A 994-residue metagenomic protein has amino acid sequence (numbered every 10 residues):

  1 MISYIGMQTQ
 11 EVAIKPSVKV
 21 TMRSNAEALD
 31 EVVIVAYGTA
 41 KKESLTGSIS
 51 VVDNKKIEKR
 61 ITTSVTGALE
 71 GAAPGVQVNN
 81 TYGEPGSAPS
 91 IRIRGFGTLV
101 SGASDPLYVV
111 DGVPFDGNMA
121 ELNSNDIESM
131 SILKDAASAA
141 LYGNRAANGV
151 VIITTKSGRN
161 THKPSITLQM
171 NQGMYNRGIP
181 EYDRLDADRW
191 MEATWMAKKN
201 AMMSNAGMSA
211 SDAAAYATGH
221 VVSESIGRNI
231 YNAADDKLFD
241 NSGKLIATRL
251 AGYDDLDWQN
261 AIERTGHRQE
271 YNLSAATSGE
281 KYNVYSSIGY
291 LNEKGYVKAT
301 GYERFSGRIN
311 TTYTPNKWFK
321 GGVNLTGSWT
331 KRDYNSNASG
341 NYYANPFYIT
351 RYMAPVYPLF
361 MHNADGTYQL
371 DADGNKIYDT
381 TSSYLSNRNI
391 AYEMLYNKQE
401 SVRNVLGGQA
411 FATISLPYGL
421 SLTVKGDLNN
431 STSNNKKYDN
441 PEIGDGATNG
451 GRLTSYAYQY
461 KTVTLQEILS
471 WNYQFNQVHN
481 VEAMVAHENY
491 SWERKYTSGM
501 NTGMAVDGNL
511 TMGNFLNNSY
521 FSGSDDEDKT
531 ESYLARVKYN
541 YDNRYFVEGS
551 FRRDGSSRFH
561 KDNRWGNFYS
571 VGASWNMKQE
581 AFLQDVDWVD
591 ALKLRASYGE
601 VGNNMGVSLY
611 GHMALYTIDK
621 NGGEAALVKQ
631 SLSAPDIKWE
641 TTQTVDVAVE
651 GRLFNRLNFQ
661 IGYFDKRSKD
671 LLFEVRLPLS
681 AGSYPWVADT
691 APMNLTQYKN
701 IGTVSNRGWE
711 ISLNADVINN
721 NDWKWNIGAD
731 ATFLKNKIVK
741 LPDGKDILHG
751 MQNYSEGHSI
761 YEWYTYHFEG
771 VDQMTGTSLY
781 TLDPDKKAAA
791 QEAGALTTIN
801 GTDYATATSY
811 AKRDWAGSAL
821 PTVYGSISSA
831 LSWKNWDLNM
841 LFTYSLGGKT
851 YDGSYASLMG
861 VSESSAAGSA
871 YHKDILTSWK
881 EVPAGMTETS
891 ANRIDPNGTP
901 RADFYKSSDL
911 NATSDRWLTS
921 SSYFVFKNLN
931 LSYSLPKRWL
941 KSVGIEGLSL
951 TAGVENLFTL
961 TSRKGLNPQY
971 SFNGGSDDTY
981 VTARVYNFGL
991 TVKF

Functional and structural regions predicted by a protein language model:
M1-R308, Y313-G322, S328, A391 (+9 more regions): Short, small/polar-rich motifs associated with maturation and membrane association, primarily at protein termini
K42-E43, L141-G143, T161-H162, N176-P180 (+5 more regions): Switch/connector loops and helix/strand junctions flanking conserved nucleotide-binding motifs in nucleotide-processing
I57, S104-D105, R304, N310-F319 (+5 more regions): Extracellular/periplasmic, surface-exposed regions of secreted and cell-surface proteins
T167-T248, I718-A819, M859-E863, A870-I894: Conserved small-residue
G243, A251, S328, N335-V405 (+2 more regions): Acidic/polar loop-and-plug regions of large Gram-negative outer-membrane beta-barrel proteins
T248, D445, N517, S556 (+2 more regions): Extracytoplasmic gating/loop element in the C-terminal half of outer-membrane beta-barrel translocons and assembly
S818-G853: Glycine-rich, aromatic-lined ligand/substrate-binding cores of catalytic and carbohydrate-binding domains
